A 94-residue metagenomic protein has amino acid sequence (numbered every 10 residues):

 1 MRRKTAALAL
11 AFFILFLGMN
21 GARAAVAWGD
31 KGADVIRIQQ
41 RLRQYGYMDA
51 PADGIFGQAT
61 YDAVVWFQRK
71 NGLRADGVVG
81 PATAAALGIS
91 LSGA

Functional and structural regions predicted by a protein language model:
R2-G54, S90-A94: Acidic, Ser/Thr/Pro/Gly-enriched interdomain connector segments
I36, Y61-D62: Short amphipathic alpha-helical segments
T60, T83: Ser/Thr-centric signal marking residues that sit in or immediately flank functional binding/regulatory motifs
V64-F67: Conserved hydrophobic/aromatic packing and binding residues within compact polymer-binding modules
N71: Conserved micro-motifs of the catalytic ATP-binding
A84-I89: Short, basic amphipathic alpha-helical segments that act as recognition/interaction helices in nucleic-acid-binding
